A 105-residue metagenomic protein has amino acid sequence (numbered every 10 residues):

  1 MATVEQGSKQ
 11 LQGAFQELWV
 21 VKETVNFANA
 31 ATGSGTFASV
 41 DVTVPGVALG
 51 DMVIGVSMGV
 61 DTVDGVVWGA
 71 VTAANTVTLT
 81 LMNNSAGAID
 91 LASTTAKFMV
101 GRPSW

Functional and structural regions predicted by a protein language model:
M1-V47, G87-W105: Extracellular receptor-binding modules and their adjoining Ser/Thr/Gly/Asp/Asn-rich linkers
T36-A38, V71-T78: Ser/Thr- and Asn-enriched, surface-exposed coil loops between beta-strands
V42, V53-I54, V77-L79, F98-V100: Hydrophobic beta-strand residues in large extracellular and virion-surface proteins
G50-G59: Change to "...patches in solvent-exposed regions of secreted, membrane-anchored, or virion-exposed structural
M58-V63, W105: Change "in extracellular beta-sheet-rich domains … of secreted and cell-surface proteins" to "in beta-sheet-rich domains
T62-V71: Low-complexity "stalk/linker" and mucin-like segments enriched in Ser/Thr/Pro/Ala/Gly
N83-S85: Asparagine-centered strand-capping/turn motif at beta-strand->loop junctions
